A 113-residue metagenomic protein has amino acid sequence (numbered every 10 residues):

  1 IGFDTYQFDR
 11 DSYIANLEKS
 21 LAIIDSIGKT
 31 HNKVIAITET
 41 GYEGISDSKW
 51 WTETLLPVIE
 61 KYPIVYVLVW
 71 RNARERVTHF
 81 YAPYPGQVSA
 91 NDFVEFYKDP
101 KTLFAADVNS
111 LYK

Functional and structural regions predicted by a protein language model:
I1, I24-G28, T54-Y62: Hydrophobic, Leu/Ile/Phe/Ala-enriched alpha-helical segments that form helix-helix packing faces
F3-S46, T102: Glycoside hydrolase catalytic-domain groove-lining segments
K33-K113: Substrate-binding cleft of secreted/luminal carbohydrate-active enzymes
